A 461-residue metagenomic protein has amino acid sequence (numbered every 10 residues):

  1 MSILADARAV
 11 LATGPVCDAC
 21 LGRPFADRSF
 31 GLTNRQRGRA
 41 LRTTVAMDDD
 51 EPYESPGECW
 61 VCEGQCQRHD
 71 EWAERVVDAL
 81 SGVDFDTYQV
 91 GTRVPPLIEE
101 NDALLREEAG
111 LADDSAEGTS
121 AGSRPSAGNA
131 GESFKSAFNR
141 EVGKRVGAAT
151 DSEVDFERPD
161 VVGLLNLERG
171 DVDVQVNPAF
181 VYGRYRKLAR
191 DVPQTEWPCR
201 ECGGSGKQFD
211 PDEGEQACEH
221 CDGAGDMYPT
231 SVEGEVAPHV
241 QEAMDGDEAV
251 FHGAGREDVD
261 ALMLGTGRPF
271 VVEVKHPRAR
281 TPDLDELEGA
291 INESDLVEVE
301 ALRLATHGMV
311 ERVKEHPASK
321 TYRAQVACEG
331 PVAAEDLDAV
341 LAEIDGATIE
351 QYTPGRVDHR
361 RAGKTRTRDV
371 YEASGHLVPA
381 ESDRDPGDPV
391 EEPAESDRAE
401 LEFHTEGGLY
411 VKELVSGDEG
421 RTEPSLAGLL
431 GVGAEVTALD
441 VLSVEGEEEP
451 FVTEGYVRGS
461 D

Functional and structural regions predicted by a protein language model:
S2-E406, Y410-D461: Non-catalytic RNA-recognition surface used by pseudouridine synthases
